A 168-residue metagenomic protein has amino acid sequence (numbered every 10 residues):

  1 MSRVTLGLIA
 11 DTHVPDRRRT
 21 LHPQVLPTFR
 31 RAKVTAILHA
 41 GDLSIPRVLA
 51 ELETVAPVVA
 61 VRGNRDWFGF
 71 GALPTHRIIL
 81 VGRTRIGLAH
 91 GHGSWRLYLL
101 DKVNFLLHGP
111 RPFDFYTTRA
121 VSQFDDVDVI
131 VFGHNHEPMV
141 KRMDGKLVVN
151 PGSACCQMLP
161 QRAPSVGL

Functional and structural regions predicted by a protein language model:
M1-V58, W67, A72-T75: N-terminal active-site segment of His-dependent metallophosphoesterases
S2-R3, I9, A72-L73, I78-G82 (+2 more regions): Binuclear metal-dependent phosphoesterase catalytic core
L8-A10, A36-D42, V59-N64, L88-A89 (+2 more regions): Active-site neighborhood of phospho(di)ester-bond hydrolases with catalytic His/Asp-centered motifs
T12-R17, L80-D126, A154-R162: Active-site-proximal segments of metal-dependent phosphoesterases and phosphodiesterases across multiple
V14-R17, L43-V48, R65-G71, S94-Y98 (+2 more regions): Active-site environment of divalent metal-dependent phosphoester hydrolases
A50, H76-I79, V121, M139-V140: Short secondary-structure boundary/capping segments
E53-G63, T117-V121, D125-D126: Short, basic/low-complexity N-terminal boundary segments at the transition from targeting/disordered tails
P57-P74, G87, H92-L97, D101: Active-site HxH/HxHxD metal-binding segment of metal-dependent hydrolases
